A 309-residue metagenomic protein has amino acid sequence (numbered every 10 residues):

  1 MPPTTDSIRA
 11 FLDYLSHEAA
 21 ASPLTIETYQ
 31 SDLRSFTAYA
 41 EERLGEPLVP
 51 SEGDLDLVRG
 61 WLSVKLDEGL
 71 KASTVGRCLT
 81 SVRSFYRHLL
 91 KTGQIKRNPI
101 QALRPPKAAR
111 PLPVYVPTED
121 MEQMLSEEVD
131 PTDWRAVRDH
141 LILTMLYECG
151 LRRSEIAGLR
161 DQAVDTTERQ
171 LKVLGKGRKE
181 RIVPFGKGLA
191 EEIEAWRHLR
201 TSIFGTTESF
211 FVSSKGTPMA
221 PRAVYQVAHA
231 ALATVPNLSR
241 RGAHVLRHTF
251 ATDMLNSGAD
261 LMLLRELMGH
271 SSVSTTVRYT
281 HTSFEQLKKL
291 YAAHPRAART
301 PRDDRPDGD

Functional and structural regions predicted by a protein language model:
M1-D309: Conserved catalytic core of the tyrosine transesterase superfamily
